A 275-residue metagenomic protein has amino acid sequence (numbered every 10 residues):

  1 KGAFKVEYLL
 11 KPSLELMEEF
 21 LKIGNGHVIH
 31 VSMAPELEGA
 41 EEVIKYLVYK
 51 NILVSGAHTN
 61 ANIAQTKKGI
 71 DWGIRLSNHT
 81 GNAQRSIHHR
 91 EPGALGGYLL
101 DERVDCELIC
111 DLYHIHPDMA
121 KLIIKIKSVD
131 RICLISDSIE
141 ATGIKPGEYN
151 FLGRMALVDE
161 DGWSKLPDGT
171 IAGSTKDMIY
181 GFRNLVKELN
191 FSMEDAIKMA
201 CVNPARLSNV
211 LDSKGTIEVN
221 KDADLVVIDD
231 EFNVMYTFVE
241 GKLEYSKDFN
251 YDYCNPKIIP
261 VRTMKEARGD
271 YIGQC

Functional and structural regions predicted by a protein language model:
K1-K5: Metal-cofactor-binding active-site regions of metalloenzymes
L9: His/Asp/Glu-rich metal-coordinating catalytic cores of metallo-dependent phosphodiesterases/hydrolases acting on
L14-K145, E244: Active-site core of metal-dependent hydrolases
A64-T66, I87-H88, H116-P117, N203-P204 (+3 more regions): Short secondary-structure boundary/hinge segments and terminal tails
I87, K145, F151, F232 (+1 more regions): Short, function-defining helix-loop hinge/capping sites that tune catalysis or transport
R90-L108, L112, I124-S136, A141-V227: His/Asp/Glu-enriched, well-ordered alpha-helical/loop segment that forms or immediately abuts the divalent-metal
R206, T216-K265, Y271-C275: C-terminal cap of metal-dependent C-N hydrolases
